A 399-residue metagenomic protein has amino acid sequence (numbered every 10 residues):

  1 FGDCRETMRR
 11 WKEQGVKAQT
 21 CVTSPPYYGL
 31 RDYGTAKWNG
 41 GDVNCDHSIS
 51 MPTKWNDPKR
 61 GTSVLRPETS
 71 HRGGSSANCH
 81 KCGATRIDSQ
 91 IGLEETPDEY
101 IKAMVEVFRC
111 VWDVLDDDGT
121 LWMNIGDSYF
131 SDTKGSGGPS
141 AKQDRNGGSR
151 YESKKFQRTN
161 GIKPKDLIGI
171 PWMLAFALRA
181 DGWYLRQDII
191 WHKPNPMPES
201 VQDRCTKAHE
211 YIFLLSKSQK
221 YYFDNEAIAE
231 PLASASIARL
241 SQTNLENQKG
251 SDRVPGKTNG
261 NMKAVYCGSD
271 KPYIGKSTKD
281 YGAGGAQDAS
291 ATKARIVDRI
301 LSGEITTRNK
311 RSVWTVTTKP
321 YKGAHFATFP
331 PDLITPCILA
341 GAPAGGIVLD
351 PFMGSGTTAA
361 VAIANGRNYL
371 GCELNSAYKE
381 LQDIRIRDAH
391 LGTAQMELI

Functional and structural regions predicted by a protein language model:
F1-I399: S-adenosyl-L-methionine-dependent nucleic acid methyltransferase catalytic domains
